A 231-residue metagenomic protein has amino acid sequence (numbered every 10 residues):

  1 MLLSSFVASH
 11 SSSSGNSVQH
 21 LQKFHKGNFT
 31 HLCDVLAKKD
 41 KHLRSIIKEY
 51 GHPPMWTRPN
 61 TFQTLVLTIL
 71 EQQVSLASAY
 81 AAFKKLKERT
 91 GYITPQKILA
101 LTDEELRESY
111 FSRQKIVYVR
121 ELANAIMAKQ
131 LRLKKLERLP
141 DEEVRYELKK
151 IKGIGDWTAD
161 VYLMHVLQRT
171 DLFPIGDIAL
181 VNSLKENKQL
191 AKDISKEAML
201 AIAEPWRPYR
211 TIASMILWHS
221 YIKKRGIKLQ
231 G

Functional and structural regions predicted by a protein language model:
M1-R58, I222-G231: Intrinsically disordered, low-complexity, charged terminal extensions of DNA damage-control enzymes
H42, I46, V74-S75, A79-K150 (+1 more regions): Alpha-helical ds-nucleic-acid-binding substructure associated with the helix-hairpin-helix region of base-excision DNA
R58-Q73: Alpha-helical scaffold segments that form or flank carboxylate-/histidine-based iron centers
L70, P140-K185: Catalytic DNA-binding helix-loop module of base-excision-repair DNA glycosylases/AP lyases
Q73-A79, M127-L131, L167-L172, S220-K228: Short helix-capping/linker segments at secondary-structure and domain boundaries
A77-A81, I93, Q114, W157 (+4 more regions): Alpha-helix N-cap and coil->helix boundary residues
E105-R107, E186-L190: Substrate-binding clefts and substrate-entry loops adjacent to catalytic sites of polymer-processing enzymes acting on
Q189-G231: A basic, often C-terminal nucleic-acid-binding module that engages the phosphate backbone, implemented in DNA
